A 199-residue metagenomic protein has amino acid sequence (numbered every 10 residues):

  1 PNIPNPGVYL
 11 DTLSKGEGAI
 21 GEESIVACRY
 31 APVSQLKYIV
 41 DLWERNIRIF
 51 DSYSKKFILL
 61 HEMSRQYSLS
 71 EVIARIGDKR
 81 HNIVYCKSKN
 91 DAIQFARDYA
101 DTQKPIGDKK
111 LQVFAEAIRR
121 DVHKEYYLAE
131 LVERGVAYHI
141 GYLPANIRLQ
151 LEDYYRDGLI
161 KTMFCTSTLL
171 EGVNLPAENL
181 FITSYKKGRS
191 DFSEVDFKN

Functional and structural regions predicted by a protein language model:
P1, L10-D11, S193-N199: Short, intrinsically disordered, charge-balanced linker/junction segments flanking boundaries in proteins
P1-P4, F164-L169: Ser/Thr-glycine-rich phosphate-binding loops at phosphate-binding pockets of nucleotides, nucleotide cofactors
N2-V8, S14, G18-D98: Conserved interdomain linker/interface between the two RecA-like ATPase lobes of SF2 helicase motors
Y30, L69-E71, I76-F164, A177 (+1 more regions): Conserved C-terminal RecA-like helicase domain
